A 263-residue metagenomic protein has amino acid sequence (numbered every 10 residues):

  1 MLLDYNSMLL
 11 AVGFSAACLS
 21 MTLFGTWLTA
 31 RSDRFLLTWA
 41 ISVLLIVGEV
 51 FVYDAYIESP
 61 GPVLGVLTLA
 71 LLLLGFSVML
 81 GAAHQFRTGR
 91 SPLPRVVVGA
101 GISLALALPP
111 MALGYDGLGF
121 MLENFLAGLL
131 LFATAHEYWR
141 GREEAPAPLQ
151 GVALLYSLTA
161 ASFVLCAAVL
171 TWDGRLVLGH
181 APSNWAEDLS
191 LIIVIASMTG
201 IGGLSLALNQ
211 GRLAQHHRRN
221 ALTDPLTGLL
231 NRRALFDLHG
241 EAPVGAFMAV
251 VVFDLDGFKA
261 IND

Functional and structural regions predicted by a protein language model:
M1-A17: Hydrophobic transmembrane alpha-helical segments in integral membrane proteins
A11-V12, T68-L69, S190: Alpha-helical transmembrane segments of multi-pass integral membrane proteins
C18-L36, V50-H180, L204, N209: Juxtamembrane segments at transmembrane-helix boundaries in multi-pass signal-transduction membrane proteins
N184-V194: Short aromatic-rich membrane-water interface segments that cap or initiate transmembrane helices in multi-pass membrane
R218-D237, F253-D263: Conserved nucleotide-binding and Mg2+-coordinating catalytic segments in signaling enzymes
G240-F253: Nucleotide second-messenger and two-component phosphorelay signaling modules
